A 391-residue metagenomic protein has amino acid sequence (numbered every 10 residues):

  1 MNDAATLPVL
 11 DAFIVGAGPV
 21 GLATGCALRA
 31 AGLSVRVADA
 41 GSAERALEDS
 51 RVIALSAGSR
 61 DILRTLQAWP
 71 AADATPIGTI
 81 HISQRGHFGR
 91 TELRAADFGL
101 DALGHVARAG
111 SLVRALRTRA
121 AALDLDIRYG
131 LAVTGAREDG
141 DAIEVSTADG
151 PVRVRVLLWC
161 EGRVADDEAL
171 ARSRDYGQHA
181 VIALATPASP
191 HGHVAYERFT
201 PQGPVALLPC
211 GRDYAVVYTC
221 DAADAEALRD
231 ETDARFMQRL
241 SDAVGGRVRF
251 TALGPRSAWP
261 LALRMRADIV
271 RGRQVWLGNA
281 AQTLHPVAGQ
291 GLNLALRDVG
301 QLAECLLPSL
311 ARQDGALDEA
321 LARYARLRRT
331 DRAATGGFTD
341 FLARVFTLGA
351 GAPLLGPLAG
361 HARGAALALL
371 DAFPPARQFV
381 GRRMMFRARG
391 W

Functional and structural regions predicted by a protein language model:
D3-V9, R64, T75-A169, R174-L184 (+3 more regions): Conserved N-terminal helical subregion
L10-V37: N-terminal Rossmann-like FAD-binding beta1-loop-alpha1 element of flavoenzymes
R29-R51: Glycine-rich FAD pyrophosphate-binding loop
E48-R85: N-terminal FAD cofactor-binding segment of flavoenzymes
L63, P151, L157-A258: Conserved FAD-binding catalytic core of PHBH/FMO-like flavoproteins
A227-A316: FAD/FMN-dependent oxidoreductases across multiple families
E304-W391: C-terminal helical "tail/cap" subdomain of flavin- and related membrane-associated enzymes
